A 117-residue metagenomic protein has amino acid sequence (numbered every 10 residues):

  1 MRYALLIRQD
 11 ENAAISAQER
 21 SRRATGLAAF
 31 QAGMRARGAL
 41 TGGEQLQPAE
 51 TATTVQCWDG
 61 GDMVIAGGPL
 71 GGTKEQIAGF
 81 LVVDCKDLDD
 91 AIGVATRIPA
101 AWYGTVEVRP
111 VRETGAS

Functional and structural regions predicted by a protein language model:
M1-S117: Conserved, structured core segments of small domains
